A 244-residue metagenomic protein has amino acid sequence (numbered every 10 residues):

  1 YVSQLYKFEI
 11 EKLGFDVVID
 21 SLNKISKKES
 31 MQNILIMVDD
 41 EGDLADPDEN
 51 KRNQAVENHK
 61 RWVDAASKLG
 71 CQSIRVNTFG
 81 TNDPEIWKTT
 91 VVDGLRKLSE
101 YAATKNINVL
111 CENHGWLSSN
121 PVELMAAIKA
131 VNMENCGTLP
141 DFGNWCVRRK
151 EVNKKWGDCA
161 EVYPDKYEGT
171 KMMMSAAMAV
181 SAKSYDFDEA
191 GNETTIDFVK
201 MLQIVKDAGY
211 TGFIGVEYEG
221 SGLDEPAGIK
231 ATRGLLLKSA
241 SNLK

Functional and structural regions predicted by a protein language model:
Y1-D93, A103-N108, N144, R149-V152 (+3 more regions): Structural motif corresponding to the early beta-alpha repeats
K12, D16, K88, P121-L124 (+2 more regions): Conserved strand-to-helix beginnings and helix N-cap segments that scaffold or border functional pockets
K12, D16-E29, K60-S67, E123-K129 (+2 more regions): Short amphipathic alpha-helices and their capping/turn segments at secondary-structure boundaries
I25-M31, A65-G70, L98-V109, M172-A176 (+2 more regions): A structural motif corresponding to the C-terminal end of an alpha-helix and its immediate exit/capping segment
V92-Q203: Acidic/histidine-rich catalytic cores of soluble enzymes
A177-A190, T211-E225: Active-site clefts of carbohydrate-active enzymes
E225-K244: C-terminal helical cap(s) of enzyme catalytic domains, especially alpha/beta-barrels
